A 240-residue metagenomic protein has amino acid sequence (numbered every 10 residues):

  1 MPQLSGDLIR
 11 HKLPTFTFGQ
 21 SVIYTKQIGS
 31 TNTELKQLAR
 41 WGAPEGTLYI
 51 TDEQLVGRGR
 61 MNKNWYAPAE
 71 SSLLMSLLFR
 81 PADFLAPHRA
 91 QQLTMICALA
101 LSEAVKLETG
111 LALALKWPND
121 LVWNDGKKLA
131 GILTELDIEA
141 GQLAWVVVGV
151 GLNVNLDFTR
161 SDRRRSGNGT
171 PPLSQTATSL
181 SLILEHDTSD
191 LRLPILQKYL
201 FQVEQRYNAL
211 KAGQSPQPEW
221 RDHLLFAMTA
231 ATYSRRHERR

Functional and structural regions predicted by a protein language model:
M1-L107: N-terminal lobe of the biotin/lipoate ligase/transferase fold
T17, A82-L113, W123-R240: Long, positively charged amphipathic alpha-helical accessory segments at protein N-termini or as interdomain linkers
